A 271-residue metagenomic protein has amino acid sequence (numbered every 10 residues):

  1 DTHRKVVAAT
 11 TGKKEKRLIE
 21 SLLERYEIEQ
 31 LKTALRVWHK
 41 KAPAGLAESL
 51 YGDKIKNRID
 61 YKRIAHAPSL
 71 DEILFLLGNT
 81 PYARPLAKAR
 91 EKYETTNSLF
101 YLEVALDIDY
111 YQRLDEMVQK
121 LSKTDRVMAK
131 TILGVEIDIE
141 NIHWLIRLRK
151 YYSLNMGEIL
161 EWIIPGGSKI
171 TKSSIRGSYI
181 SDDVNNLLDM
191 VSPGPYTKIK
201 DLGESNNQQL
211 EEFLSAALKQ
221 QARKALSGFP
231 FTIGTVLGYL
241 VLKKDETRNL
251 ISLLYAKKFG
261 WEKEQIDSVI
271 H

Functional and structural regions predicted by a protein language model:
D1-H271: Extended alpha-helical surfaces
